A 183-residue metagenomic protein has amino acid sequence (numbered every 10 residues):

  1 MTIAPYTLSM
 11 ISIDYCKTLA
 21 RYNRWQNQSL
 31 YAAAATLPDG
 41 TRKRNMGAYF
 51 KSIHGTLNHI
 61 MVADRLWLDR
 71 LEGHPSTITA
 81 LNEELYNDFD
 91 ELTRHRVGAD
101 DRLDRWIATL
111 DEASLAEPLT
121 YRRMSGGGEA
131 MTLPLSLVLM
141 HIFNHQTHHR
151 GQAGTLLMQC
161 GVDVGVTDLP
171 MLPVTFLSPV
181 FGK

Functional and structural regions predicted by a protein language model:
M1-S9: N-terminal amphipathic/basic-hydrophobic helices that include classical n-h-c signal peptides and signal-anchor
L8-M10, K17-N82, M124-K183: Short, contiguous alpha-helical
S12, C16-L19, D88, L92: Residue-level preference for long, well-ordered alpha-helices that form the structural scaffold of enzyme catalytic
H74-E117: Helix-adjacent hinge/juxtasegments
D101-M140: A mid-sequence interfacial segment
